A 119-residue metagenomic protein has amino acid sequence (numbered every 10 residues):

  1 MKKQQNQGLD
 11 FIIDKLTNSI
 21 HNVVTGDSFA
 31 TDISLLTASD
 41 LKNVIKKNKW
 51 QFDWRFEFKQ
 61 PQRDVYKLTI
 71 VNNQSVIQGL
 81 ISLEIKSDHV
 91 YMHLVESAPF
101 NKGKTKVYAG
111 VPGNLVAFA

Functional and structural regions predicted by a protein language model:
M1-G110, N114: Non-catalytic substrate-recognition and accessory regions of acyl/acetyltransferase enzymes
